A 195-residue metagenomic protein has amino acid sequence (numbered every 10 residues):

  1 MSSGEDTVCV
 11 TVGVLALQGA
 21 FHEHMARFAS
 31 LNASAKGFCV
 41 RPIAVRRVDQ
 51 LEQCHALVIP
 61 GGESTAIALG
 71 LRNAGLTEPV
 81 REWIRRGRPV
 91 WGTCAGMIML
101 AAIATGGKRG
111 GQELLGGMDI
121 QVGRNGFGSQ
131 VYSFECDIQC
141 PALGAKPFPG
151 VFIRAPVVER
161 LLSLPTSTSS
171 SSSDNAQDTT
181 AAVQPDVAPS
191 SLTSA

Functional and structural regions predicted by a protein language model:
M1-R86: N-terminal beta1-alpha1 cap of cysteine-dependent amidohydrolase-like domains
S3, R124-A195: Amide-donor transfer/coupling interface in amidating biosynthetic enzymes
A16-Q18, R46, D119, G126 (+1 more regions): Residues at the C-termini of beta-strands that transition into short coil/loop
R27-S34, A102-I103, E159-T168: Short regulatory "switch" loops immediately downstream of catalytic or recognition motifs within protein catalytic
E52, E113, K146: Structured loop/turn residues at beta-strand edges in well-structured enzyme cores
I59, G92-T93, I153: A conserved hydrophobic position in a structured secondary element of the catalytic/binding core that shapes
S64-A142: Cysteine-nucleophile active-site neighborhood
